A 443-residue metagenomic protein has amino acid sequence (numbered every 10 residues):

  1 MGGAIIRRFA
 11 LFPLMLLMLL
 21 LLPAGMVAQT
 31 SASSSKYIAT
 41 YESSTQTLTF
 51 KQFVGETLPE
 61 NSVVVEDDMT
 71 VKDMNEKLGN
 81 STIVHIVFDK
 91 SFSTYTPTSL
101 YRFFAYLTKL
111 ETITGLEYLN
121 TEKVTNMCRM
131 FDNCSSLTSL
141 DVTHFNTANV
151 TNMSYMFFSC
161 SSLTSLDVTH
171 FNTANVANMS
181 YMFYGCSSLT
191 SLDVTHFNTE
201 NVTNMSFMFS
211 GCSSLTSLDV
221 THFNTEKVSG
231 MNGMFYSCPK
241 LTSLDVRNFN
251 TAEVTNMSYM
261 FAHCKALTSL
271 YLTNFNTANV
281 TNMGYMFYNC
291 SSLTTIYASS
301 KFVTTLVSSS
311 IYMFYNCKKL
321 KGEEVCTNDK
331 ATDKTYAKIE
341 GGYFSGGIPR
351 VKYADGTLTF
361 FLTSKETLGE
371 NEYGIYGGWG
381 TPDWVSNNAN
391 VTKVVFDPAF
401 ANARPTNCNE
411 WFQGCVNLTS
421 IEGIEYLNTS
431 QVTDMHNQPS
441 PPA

Functional and structural regions predicted by a protein language model:
M1, R7, L21, G25 (+5 more regions): Short, intrinsically disordered, low-complexity terminal segments
G2-Y106, E111-E122, Y297-Q431: N-terminal capping/linker segments that flank leucine-rich repeat
R7-R8, R129, R247: Basic polycationic patches enriched in arginine
L20-L22, S31, T40-E42, L78-N80 (+9 more regions): A generic structural signal for short, solvent-exposed coil/turn residues that cap or connect secondary-structure
T82-Y95, T108-T125, S135-T151, S161-A177 (+9 more regions): Structural signature of tandem-repeat unit edges
R129-N133, Y155-S159, Y181-G185, F207-G211 (+6 more regions): Short beta-strand elements of solenoid repeat domains
